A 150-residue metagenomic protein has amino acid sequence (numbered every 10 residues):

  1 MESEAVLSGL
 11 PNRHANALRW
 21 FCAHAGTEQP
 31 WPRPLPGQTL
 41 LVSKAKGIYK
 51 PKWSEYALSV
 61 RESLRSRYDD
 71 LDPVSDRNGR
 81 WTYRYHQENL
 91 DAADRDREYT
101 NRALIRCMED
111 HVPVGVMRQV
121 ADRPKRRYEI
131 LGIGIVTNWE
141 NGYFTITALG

Functional and structural regions predicted by a protein language model:
M1-F21: Intrinsically disordered, low-structural-confidence terminal and linker regions
T27-R127: Acidic, glycine-rich low-complexity segments with interspersed aromatic residues
H111-P113, I133, Y143: Beta-strand-rich binding-surface signature of beta-sandwich/beta-barrel folds used to engage anionic ligands
D122, E140-G142: Short loop/turn segments at secondary-structure transitions that flank enzyme active sites
R126-W139: Short beta-strand-centered aromatic/proline hotspots
G142-G150: Short solvent-exposed strand/turn elements
